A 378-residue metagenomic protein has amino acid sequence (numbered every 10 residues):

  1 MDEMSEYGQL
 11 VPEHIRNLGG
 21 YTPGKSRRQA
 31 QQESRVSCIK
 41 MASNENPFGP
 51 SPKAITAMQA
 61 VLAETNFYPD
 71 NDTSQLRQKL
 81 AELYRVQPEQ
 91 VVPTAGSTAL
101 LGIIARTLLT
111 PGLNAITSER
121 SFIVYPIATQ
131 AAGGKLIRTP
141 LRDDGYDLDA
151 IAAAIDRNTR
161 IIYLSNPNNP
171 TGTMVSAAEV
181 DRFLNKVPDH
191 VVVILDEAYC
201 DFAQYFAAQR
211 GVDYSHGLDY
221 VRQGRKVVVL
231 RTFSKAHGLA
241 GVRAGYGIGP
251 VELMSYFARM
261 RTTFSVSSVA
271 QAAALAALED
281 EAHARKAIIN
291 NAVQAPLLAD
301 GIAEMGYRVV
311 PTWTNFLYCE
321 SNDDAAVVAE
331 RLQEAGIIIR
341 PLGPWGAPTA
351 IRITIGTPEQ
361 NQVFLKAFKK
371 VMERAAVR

Functional and structural regions predicted by a protein language model:
D2-F67: N-terminal "arm"/small-domain region of PLP-dependent enzymes with the aminotransferase-like
S51, D72, K226-V310: PLP-dependent aminotransferase class I/II
P69-N114: Phosphate-binding glycine-rich loop
Q87-V91, G112-N114, N158, H190 (+3 more regions): Short acidic capping loops at alpha-helix termini that bridge into adjacent secondary structure
T107-L164: PLP-dependent aminotransferase-like
Q130, L148-N158, P170-V193, E197-A236: Active-site pre-lysine segment of PLP-dependent enzymes
L141, A292, G301-A335, I351: Conserved PLP-binding catalytic core of the aspartate aminotransferase-like
R331-A335, R340, P344-R378: PLP-dependent enzyme catalytic core of the Aspartate aminotransferase-like
